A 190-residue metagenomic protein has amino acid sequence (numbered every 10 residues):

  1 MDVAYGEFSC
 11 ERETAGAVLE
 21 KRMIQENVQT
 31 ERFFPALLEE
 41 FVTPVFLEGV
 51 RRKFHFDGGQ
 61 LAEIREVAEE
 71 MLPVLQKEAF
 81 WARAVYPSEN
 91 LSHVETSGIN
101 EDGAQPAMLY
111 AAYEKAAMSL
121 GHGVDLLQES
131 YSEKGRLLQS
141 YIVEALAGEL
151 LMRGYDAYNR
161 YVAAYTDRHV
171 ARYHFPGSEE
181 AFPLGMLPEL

Functional and structural regions predicted by a protein language model:
L19-Q139: Active-site helix-to-loop segments that bind/position phosphate- or nucleotide-bearing substrates and donors across
L61, K77-Y86, R160-P176: Flexible, glycine/charged-enriched surface loops at secondary-structure junctions
L120, H169-L190: Short terminal or interdomain "cap/linker" segment that borders an active site or interface and mediates
L137-D156, R160: Compact, glycine/acidic-enriched structural inserts
